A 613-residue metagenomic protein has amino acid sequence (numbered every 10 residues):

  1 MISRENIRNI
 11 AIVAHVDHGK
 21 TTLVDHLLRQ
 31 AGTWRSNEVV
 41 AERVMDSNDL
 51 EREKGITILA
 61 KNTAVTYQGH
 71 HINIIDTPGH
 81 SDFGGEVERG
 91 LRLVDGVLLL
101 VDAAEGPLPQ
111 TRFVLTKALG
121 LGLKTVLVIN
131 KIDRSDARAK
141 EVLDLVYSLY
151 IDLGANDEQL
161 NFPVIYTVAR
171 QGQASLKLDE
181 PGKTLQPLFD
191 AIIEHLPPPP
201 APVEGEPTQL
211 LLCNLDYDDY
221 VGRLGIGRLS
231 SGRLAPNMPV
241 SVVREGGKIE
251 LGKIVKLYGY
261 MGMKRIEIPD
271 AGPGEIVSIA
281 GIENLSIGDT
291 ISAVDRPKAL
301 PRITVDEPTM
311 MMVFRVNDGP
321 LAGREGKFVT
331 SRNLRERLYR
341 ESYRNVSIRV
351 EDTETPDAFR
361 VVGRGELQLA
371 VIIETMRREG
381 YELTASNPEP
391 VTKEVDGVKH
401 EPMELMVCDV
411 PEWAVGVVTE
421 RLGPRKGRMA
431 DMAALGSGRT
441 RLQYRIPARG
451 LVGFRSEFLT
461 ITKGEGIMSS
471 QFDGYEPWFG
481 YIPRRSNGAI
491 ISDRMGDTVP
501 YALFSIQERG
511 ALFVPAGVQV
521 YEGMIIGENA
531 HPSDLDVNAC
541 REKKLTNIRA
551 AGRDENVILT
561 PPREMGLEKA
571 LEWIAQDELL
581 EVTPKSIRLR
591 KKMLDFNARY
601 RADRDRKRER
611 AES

Functional and structural regions predicted by a protein language model:
M1-S613: Structural and coupling elements of P-loop NTPases
